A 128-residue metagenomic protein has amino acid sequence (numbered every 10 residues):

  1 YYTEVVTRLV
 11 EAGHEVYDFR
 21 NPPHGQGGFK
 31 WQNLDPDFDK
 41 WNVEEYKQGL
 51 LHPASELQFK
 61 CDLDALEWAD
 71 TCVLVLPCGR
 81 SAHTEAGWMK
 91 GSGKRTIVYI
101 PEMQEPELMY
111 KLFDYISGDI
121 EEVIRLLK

Functional and structural regions predicted by a protein language model:
Y1-K128: Conserved catalytic or regulatory cores that recognize and/or transform ribose-phosphate-containing ligands
